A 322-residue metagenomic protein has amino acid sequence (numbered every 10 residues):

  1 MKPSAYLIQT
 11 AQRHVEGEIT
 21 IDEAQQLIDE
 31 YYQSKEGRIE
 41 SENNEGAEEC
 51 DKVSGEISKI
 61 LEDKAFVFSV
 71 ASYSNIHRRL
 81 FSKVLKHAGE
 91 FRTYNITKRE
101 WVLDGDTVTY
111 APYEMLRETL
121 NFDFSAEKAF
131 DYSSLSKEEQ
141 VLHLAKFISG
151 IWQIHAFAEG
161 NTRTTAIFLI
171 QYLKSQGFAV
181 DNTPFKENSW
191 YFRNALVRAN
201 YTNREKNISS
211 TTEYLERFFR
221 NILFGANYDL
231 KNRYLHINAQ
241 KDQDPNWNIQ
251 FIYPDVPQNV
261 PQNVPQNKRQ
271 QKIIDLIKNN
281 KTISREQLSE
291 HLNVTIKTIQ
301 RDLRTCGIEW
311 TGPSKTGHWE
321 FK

Functional and structural regions predicted by a protein language model:
M1-K322: FIC/Doc superfamily catalytic core
